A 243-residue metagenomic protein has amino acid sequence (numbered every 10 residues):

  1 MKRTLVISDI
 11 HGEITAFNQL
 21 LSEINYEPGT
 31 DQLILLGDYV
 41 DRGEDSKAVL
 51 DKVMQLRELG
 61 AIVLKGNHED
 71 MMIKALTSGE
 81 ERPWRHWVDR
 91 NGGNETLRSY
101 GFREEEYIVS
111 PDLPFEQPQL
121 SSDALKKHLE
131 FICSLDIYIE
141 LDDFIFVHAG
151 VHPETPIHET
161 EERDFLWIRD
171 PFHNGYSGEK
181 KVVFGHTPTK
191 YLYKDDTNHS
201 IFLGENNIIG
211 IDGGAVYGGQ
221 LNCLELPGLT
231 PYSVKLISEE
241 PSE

Functional and structural regions predicted by a protein language model:
M1-K52: N-terminal active-site segment of His-dependent metallophosphoesterases
R3-L5, E58-I62, K181: Short active-site oxyanion
I7, L35-Y39, L64, F184 (+1 more regions): Generic enzyme active-site microenvironment
H11-T15, D41-G43, D70-I73, G185-Y193 (+1 more regions): Active-site environment of divalent metal-dependent phosphoester hydrolases
Q19-S22, A48-D51, T77-E80, T160-E161 (+2 more regions): Short, glycine/charged-enriched secondary-structure capping and boundary segments
D31, L35-L36, V40, L59-L76 (+1 more regions): A short, conserved beta-to-alpha structural element at the edge of catalytic cores that scaffolds binding
S46-L135: Active-site neighborhood of divalent metal-dependent phosphoester bond hydrolases
R98, E106-G210, G214-G219, P227-E240: Acidic, His/Gly-enriched loop-helix segments that form or flank divalent-metal centers in metallo-dependent hydrolases
